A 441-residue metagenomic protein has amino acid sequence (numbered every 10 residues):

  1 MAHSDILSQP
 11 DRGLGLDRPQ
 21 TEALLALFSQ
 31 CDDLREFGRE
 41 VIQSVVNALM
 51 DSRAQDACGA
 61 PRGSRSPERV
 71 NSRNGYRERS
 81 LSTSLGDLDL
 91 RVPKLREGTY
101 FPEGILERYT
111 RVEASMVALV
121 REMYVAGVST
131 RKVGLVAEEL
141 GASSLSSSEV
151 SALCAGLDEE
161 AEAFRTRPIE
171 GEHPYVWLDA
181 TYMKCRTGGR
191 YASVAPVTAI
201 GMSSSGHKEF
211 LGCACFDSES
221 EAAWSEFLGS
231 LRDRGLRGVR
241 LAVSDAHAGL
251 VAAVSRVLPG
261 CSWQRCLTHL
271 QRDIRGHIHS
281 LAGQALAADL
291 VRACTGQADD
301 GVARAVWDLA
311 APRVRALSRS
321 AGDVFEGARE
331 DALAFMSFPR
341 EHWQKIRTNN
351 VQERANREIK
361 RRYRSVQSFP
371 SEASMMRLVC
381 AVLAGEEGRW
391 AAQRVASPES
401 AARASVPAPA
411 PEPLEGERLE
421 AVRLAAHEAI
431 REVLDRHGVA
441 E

Functional and structural regions predicted by a protein language model:
M1-E107: Short, conserved DNA-binding cores of transcription-related domains
M1-L7, L16, A23, S29 (+3 more regions): Acidic/histidine-rich catalytic cores and adjacent linkers of DNA breakage/strand-transfer/modification proteins
A2, R73, R91-R96, G104-T110 (+7 more regions): RNase H-like nuclease fold core
M50, L85, E97, V120 (+12 more regions): Mobile genetic element proteins and their domesticated derivatives, centered on retroelements and DNA transposons
F101-P102, I274-L309: Metal-dependent DNA phosphodiester-chemistry modules and their immediately adjacent helices/loops in DNA-processing
A114-G127: Short, amphipathic alpha-helical "recognition" segments used to contact nucleic acids or chromatin
G127-A137: Short, charged amphipathic recognition helices of the HTH superfamily and cognate SANT/SANTA-like modules
L241-A248, A253-L290: Conserved beta-strand -> loop -> alpha-helix junction used to position metal-binding or nucleic-acid-contacting
